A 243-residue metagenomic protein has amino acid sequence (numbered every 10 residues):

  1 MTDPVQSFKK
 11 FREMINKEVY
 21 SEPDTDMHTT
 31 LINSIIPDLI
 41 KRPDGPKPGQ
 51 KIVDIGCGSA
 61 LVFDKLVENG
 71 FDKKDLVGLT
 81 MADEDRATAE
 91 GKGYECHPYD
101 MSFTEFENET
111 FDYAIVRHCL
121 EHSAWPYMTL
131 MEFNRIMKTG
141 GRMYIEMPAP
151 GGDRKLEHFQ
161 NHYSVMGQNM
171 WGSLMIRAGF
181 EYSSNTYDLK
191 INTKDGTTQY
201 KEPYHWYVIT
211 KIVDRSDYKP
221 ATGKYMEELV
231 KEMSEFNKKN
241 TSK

Functional and structural regions predicted by a protein language model:
M1-T104, Y218-S242: Conserved N-terminal segment of class I S-adenosyl-L-methionine
S102-A114: A short acidic, Gly/Pro-enriched loop at the edge of an enzyme's catalytic core that lines a small-molecule cofactor
Y113-A124: A short SAM/SAH-binding and catalytic strip from SAM-dependent methyltransferases
Y127-R142: A short glycine-rich, Lys/Arg-flanked "PGG" loop and its adjoining helix->strand segment in the class I
I145-M147, G151: Acidic carboxylate diad motif detector
R154-M170: Acceptor-substrate binding/catalytic loop of class I
F180-N192: Conserved S-adenosyl-L-methionine
K201-V208: Short hydrophobic/aromatic beta-strand or adjacent loop that forms the aromatic wall/cage of a ligand/substrate-binding
